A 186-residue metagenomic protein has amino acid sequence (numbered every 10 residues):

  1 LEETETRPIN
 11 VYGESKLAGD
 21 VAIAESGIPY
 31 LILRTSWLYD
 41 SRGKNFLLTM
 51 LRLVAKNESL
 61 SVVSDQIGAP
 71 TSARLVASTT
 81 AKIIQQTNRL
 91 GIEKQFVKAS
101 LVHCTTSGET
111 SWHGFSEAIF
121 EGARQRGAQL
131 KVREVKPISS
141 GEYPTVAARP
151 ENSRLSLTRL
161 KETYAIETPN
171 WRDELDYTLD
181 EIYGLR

Functional and structural regions predicted by a protein language model:
L1-I9: Active-site "gating" loop of Rossmann-like NAD(P)-dependent oxidoreductase/epimerase domains
I9-Y12, D65: Catalytic tyrosine of NAD(P)H-dependent dehydrogenase/reductases that use a Tyr as the general acid/base
S15: Active-site helix of classical SDR
V21-A69, A73-K82: NAD(P)-dependent short-chain dehydrogenase/reductase
I32, P70, E109, P137 (+2 more regions): Short aromatic/basic micro-patch
T79, Q86-T145: Mid/C-terminal beta-alpha module of Rossmann-like enzyme folds, strongest in SDR-family dehydrogenases/epimerases
V97, G141-T163: A hydrophobic C-terminal alpha-helical subdomain
P169-R186: Amphipathic terminal alpha-helices
